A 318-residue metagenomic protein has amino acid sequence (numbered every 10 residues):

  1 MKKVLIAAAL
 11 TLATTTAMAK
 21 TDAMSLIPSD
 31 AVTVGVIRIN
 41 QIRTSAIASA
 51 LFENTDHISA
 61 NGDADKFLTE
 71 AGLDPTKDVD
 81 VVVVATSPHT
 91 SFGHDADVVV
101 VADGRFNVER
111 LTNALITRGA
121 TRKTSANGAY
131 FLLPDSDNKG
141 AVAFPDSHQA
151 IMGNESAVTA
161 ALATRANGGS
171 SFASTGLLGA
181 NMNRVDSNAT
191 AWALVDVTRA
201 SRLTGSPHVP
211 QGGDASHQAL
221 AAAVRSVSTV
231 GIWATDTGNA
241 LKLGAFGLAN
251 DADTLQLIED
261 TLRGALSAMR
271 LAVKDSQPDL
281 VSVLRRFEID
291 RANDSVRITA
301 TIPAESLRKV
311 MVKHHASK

Functional and structural regions predicted by a protein language model:
M1-V4: Positively charged n-region of N-terminal signal peptides that target proteins for export
T14-T16: N-terminal signal peptide c-region/cleavage motif recognized by signal peptidases
M18-L132, D137-N138, N181-A222, I258-R286 (+1 more regions): Structural boundary/hinge residues at secondary-structure and domain interfaces
G35, L133-A166, T237-A240, E288-E305: A short, solvent-exposed beta-edge/loop patch
G35, V98-A102, S228-I232, N239-G247 (+2 more regions): One face of beta-strands
V82-P88, N138-F144, T229-T235: Short, surface-exposed beta-strand/loop micro-motifs that present aromatic residues
D95-D97, F106, A126-N127, A143-A150 (+1 more regions): Short, solvent-exposed coil/turn segments at beta-strand boundaries
A141-T204: A conserved glycine-rich beta-strand in the N-terminal activation segment of trypsin-fold
